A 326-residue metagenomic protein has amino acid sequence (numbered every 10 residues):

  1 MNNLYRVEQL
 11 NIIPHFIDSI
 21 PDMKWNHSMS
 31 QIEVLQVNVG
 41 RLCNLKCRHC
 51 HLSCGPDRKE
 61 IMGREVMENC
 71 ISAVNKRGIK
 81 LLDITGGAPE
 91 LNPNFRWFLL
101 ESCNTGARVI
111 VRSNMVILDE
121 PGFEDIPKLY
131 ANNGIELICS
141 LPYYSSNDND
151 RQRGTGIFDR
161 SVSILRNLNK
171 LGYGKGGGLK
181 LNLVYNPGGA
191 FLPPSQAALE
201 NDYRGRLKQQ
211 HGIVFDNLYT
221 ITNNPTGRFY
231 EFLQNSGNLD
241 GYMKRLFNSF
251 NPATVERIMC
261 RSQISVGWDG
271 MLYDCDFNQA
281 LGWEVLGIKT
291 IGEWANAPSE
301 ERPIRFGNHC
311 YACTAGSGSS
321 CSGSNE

Functional and structural regions predicted by a protein language model:
M1-W25, S236, P303-E326: Radical SAM enzyme core and accessory elements
N3-G86, E90-E101, T105-A107: Conserved alpha-helical substructure of the radical SAM core
V34, C54-G63, R77-N92, C103-G122 (+2 more regions): Core AdoMet radical
L35, I71, L99, P127 (+3 more regions): Generic structural signal for well-ordered alpha-helices, preferentially at hydrophobic/aromatic core positions
K46, G78, N133-G134, G177-K180 (+2 more regions): Short loop/turn motifs at secondary-structure junctions
I138, P142, S146-C260: Radical SAM enzyme [4Fe-4S]-AdoMet core and its adjacent flexible, acidic and glycine-rich loops/tails across
F247-L281: C-terminal accessory regions of radical SAM enzymes
M271-E326: Flexible mid-to-C-terminal extensions adjoining Fe-S/redox cofactors in radical SAM and related proteins
